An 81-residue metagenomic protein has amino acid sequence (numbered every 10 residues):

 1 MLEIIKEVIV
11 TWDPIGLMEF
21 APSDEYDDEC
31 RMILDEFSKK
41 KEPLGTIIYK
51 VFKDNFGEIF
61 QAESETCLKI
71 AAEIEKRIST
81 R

Functional and structural regions predicted by a protein language model:
M1-R81: Charged, amphipathic alpha-helical regulatory modules used for macromolecular assembly or allosteric control
